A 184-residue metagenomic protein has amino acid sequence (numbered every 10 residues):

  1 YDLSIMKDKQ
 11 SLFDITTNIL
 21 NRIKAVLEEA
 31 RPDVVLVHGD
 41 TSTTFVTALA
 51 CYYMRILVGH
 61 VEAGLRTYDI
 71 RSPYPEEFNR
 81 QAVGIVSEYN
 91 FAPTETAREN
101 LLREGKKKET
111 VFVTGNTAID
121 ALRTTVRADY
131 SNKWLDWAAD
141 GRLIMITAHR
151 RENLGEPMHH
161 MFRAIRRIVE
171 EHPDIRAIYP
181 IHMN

Functional and structural regions predicted by a protein language model:
Y1-N18, R22-V26: Conserved nucleotide-sugar phosphate-binding/catalytic loop shared by glycosyltransferases and other
M6, V86-E156: A nucleotide-sugar donor-handling region in carbohydrate enzymes
V26-D33, A138-D140, H172: Glycine-rich phosphate-binding loop signature in dinucleotide/nucleotide-binding domains
L36-M54: An aromatic- and histidine-rich active-site surface loop
H60-Y74, E88: A short, histidine- and acid-enriched strand-loop-helix "catalytic/donor-clamping" loop that lines the nucleotide-sugar
E76-Y89: Membrane-proximal helix-turn-helix segments that form the acceptor-binding/catalytic region of lipid-linked
P157-P173: Short hydrophobic signal-anchor/transmembrane segments that target glycosyltransferases and glycosylation machinery
D174-N184: Catalytic donor nucleotide-activated moiety binding site of glycosyltransferases and closely related
